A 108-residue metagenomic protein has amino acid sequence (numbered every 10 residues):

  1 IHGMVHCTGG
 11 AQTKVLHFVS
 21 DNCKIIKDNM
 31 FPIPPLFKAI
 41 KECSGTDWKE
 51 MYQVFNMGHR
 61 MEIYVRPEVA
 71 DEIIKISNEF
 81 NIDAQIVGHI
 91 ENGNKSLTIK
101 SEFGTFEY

Functional and structural regions predicted by a protein language model:
I1-Y108: Glycine-/charge-enriched secondary-structure boundary and capping motifs
